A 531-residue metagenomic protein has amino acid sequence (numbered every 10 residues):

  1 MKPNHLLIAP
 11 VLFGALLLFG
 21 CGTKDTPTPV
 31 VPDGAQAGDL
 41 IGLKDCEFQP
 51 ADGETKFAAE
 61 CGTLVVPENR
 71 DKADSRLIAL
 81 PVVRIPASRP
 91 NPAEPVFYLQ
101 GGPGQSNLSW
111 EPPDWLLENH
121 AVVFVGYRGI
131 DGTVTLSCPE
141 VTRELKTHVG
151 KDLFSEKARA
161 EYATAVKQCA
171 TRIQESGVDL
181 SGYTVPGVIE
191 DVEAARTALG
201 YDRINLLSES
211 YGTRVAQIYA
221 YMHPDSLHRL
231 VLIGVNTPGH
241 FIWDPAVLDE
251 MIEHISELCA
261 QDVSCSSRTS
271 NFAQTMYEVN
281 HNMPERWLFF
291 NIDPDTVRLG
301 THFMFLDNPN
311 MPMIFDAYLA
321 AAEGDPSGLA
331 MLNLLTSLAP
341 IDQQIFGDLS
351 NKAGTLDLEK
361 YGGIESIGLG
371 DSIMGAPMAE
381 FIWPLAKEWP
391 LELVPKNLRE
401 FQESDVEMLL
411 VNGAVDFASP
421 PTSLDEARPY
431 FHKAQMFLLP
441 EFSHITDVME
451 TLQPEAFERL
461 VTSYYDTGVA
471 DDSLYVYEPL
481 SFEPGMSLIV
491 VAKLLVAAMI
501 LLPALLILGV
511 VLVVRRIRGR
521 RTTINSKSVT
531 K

Functional and structural regions predicted by a protein language model:
C21-D152, A273-V279, W389-L393, F457-K531: Catalytic-loop region of hydrolases
V31-P32, A273-V406, S481-I500, V511-R521: Alpha/beta-hydrolase fold active-site neighborhood
S137-C138, T142-T147, A216-T275, A322: A catalytic-pocket lid/entrance helix-loop region that shapes and gates access to the active site across common
Q174, I189-R203: Conserved acidic catalytic loop of the alpha/beta-hydrolase fold
S208-I218: Glycine-rich nucleophile elbow surrounding the catalytic serine of serine-hydrolase chemistry
L409-V415: Conserved strand-to-loop "acid loop" that flanks and positions the catalytic carboxylate
F417-T422: Conserved alpha/beta-hydrolase "acid-adjacent" motif
F442-P454: Catalytic histidine-centered segment of alpha/beta-hydrolase-like enzymes
